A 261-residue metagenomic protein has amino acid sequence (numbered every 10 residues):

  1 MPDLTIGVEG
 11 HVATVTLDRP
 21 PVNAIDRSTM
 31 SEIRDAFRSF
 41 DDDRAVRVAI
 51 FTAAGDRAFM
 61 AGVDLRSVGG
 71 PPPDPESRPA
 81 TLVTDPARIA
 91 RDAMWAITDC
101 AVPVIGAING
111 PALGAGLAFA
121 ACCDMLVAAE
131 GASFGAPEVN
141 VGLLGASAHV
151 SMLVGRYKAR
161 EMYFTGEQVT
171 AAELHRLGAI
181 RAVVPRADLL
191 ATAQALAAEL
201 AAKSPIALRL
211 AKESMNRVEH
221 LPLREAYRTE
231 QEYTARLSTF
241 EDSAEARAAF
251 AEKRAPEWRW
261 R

Functional and structural regions predicted by a protein language model:
M1-D18, Q168-A201, R209-E219, A246-R261: Amphipathic alpha-helical segments at domain termini/boundaries
M1-T52, G70, W95: Conserved CoA-thioester-binding segment of acyl-CoA-metabolizing enzymes
V15, E32-I33, F51, D64 (+4 more regions): Terminal peptide-recognition signature
S28-E32, I89, A96, T192 (+4 more regions): Charged catalytic carboxylate motif
E32, A45, A53-A96, A112 (+1 more regions): Glycine- (often His-adjacent) and acidic-residue-rich active-site loop that binds/positions the CoA thioester
W95-I206, F240, A244-A248: Crotonase-fold acyl-CoA enzyme core
M162-Y163, S214-R217, Y233-S238: Helix-loop "lid/cap" segments that line or gate small-molecule binding pockets
